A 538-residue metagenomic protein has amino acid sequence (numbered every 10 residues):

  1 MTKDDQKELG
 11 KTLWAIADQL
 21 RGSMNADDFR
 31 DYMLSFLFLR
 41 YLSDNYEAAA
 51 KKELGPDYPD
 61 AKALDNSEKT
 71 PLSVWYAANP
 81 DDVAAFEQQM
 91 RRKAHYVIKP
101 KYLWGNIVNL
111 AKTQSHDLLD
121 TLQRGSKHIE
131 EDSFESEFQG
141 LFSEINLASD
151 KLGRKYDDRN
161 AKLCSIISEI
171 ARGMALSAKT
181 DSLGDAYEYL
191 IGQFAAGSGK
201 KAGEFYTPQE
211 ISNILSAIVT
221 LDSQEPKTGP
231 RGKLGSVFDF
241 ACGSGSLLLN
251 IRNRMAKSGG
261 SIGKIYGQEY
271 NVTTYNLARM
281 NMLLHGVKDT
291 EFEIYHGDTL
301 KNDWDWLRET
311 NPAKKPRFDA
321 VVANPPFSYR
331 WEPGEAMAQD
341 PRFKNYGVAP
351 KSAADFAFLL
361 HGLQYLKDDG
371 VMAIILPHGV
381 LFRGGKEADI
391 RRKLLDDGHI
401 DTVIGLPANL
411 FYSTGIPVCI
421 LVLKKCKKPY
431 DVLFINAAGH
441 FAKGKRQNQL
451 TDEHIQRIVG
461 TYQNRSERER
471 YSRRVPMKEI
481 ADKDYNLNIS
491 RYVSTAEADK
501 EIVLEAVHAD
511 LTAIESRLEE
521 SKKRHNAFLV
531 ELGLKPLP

Functional and structural regions predicted by a protein language model:
M1-Q224, T290-E293, T299, G405-A408 (+2 more regions): Non-catalytic, mostly N-terminal accessory regions of nucleic-acid modification and defense proteins
T2, A161, S165, K201-E204 (+4 more regions): Alpha-helix N-cap/helix-initiation motif
T2-D4, K69-L72, T299-N302, W306-P538: A conserved structural/catalytic subdomain of Rossmann-like adenosyl-cofactor enzymes
E8, K201, A241-G243, I265 (+3 more regions): Short glycine/serine/threonine-biased micro-segments
A196-S198, G260-S261, A442-K443: Short small-residue beta-strand/loop micro-motif enriched in glycine and branched aliphatics
E204-A323, S328-R330, M337-N345, A357 (+2 more regions): Conserved S-adenosyl-L-methionine
